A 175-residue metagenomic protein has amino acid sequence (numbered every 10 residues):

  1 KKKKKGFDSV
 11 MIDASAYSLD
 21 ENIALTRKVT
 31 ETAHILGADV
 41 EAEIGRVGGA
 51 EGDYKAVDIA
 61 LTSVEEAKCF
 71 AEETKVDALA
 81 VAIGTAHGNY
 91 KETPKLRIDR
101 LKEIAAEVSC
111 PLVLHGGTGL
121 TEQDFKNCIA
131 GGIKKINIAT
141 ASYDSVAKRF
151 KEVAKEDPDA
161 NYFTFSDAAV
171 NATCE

Functional and structural regions predicted by a protein language model:
K1-V108, E122-I138, D144, K148-E152: Alpha/beta enzyme core
A60, I136, T140, F163 (+1 more regions): Hydrophobic alpha-helical scaffolding
G84, H115-T118: Glycine-rich beta-strand-to-loop/alpha-helix junction loops that act as flexible
P111: Active-site-adjacent substrate-binding region of metalloamidase/peptidase-like peptide-processing proteins
K151-E175: Extended, intrinsically disordered, low-complexity segments
